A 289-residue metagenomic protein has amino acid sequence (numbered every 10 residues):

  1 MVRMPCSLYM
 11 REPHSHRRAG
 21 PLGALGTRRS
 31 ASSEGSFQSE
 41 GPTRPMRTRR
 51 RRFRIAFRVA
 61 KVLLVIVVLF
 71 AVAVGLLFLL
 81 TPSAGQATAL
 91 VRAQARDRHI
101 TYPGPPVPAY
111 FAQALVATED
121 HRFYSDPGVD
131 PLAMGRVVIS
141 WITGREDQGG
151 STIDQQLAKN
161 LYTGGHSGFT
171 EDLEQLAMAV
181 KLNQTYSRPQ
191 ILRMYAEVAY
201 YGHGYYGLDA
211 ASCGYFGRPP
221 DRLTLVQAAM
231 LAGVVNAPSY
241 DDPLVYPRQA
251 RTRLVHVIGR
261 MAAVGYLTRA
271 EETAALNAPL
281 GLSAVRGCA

Functional and structural regions predicted by a protein language model:
V2-A289: Juxtamembrane regions of bacterial inner-membrane/periplasmic proteins, predominantly the peptidoglycan biogenesis
